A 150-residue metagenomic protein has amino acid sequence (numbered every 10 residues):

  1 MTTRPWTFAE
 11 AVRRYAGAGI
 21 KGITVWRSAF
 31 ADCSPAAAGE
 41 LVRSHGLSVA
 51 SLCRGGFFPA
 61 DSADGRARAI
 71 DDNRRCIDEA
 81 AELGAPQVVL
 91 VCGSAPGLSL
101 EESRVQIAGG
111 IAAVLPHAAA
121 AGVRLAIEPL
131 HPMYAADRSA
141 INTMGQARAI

Functional and structural regions predicted by a protein language model:
M1-A85, A112, A119: N-terminal pre-domain/capping segments
P59, A63-I150: Active-site acidic/histidine proton-transfer and metal-coordination neighborhood in alpha/beta enzyme cores
